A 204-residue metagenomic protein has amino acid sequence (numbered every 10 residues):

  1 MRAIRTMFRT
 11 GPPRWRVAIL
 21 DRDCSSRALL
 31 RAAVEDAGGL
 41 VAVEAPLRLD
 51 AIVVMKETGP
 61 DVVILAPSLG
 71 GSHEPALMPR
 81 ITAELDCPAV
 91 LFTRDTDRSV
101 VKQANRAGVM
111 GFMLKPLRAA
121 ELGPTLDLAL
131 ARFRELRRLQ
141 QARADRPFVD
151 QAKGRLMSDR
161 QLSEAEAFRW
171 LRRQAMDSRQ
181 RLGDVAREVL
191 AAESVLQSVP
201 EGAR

Functional and structural regions predicted by a protein language model:
M1-R16: Non-catalytic signal-transmission and effector/linker regions of two-component phosphorelay proteins
P13-S25, L30-V34, V63: Conserved acidic segment of CheY-like receiver
R27, R48-I52, D61-I81: Conserved phosphotransfer microenvironments
G38-P46, V54: Short hydrophobic/Thr-rich beta-strand motif most characteristic of the beta2 strand and flanking loop of CheY-like
V63, C87-T96: A short, hydrophobic beta-strand element within the central beta-sheet of small alpha/beta folds
S99, L117-L126: C-terminal output helix
Q141-R204: C-terminal output/effector regions of signal-responsive regulators
